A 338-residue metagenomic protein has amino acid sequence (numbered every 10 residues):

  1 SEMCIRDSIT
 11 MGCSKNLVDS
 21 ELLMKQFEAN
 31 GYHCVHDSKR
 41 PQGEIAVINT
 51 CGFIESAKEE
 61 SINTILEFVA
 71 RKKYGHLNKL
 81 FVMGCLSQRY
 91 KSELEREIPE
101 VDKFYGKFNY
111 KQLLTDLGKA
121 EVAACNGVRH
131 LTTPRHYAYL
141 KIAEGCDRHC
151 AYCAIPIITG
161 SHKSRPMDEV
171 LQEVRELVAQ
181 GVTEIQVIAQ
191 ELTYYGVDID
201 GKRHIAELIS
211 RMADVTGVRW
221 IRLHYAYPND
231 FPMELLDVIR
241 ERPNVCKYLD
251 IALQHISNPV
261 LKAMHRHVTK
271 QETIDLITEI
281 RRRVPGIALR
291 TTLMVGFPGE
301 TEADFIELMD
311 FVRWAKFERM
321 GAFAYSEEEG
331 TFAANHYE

Functional and structural regions predicted by a protein language model:
S1, R6-Y195, E234, V245 (+5 more regions): Proteins enriched for Cys/Gly/acidic motifs involved in redox and nucleic-acid/cofactor modification
K79-G84, R89, L94, A179-F305: Conserved SAM/AdoMet-binding glycine-rich loop
H336-E338: Terminal RNA-binding accessory module
